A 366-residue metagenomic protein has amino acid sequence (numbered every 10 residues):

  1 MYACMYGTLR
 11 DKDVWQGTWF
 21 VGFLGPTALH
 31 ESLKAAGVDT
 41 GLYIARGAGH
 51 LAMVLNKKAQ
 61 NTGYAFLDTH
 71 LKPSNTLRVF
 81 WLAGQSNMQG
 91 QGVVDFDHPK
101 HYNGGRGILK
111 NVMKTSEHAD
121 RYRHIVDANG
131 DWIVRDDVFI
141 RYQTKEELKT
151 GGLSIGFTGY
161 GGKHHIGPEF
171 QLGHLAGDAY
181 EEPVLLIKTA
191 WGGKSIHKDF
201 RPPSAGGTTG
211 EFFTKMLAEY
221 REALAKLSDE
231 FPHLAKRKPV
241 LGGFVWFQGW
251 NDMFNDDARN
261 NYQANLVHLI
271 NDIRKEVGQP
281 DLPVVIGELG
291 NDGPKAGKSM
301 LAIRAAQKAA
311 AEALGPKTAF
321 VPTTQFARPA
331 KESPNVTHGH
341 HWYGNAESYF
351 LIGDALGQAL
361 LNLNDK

Functional and structural regions predicted by a protein language model:
M1-Q16, F20, T40-Y43: Catalytic His-Asp charge-relay segment
C4-T8, S74-K366: Cell-envelope and extracellular/periplasmic
D13-L33, I303-Q307: Short alpha-helix in the alpha/beta-hydrolase fold that links the catalytic acid
G22, N56, H165: Charged, low-complexity surface patches
L29-L51, A319-F320: Catalytic histidine neighborhood in serine/cysteine hydrolases with alpha/beta-hydrolase-type architecture
A36, G49-K57, H338-F350: Short, flexible active-site recognition loops that position polar ligands and cofactors
N56-P73: Catalytic active-site module of serine/aspartate enzymes centered on a nucleophile-bearing elbow/loop
